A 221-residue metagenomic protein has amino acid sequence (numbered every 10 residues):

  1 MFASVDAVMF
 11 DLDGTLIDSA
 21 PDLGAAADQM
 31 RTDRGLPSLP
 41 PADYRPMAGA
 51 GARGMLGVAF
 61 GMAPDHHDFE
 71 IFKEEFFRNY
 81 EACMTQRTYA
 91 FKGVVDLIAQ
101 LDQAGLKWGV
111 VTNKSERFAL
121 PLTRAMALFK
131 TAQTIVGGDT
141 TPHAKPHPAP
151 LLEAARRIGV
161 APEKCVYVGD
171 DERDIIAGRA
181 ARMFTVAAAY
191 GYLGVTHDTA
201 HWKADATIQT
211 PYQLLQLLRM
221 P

Functional and structural regions predicted by a protein language model:
M1-A7, A42, D102, S115-E116 (+1 more regions): Asp-based, Mg2+/Mn2+-dependent phosphohydrolase catalytic module
F2-D96, D102-A104, S115-R117, L128-F129: N-terminal helical cap/lid subdomain that shapes the substrate entry/recognition surface in HAD-like hydrolases
T15, A50-M55, V94, V110 (+3 more regions): Gly/Ser/Thr-rich helix-start
L16, A90, W108-V111, Y167-V168 (+1 more regions): Conserved SAM-binding loop
P37, K107, F184: Residue-level detector of anion-binding/catalytic polar loops
